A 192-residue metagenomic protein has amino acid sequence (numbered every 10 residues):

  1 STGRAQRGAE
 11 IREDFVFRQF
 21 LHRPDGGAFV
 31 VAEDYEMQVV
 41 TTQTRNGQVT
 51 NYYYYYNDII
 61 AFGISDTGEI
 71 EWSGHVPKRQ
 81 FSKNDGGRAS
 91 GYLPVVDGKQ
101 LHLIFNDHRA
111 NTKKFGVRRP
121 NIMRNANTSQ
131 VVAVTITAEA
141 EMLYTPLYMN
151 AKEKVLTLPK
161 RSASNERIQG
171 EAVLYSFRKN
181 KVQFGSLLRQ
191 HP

Functional and structural regions predicted by a protein language model:
S1-P192: Secretory-pathway ectodomains
